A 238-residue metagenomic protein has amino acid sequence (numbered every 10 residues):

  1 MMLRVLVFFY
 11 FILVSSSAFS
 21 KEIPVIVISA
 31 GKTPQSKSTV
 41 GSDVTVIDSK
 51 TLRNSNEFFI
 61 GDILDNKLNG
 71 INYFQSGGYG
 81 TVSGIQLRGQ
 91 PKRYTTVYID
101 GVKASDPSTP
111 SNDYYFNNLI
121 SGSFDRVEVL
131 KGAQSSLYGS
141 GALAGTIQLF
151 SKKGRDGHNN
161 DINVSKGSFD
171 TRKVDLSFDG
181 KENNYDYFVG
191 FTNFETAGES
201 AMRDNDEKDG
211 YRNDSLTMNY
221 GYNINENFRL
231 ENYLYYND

Functional and structural regions predicted by a protein language model:
A18-S20: Boundary at the C-terminal end of the N-terminal hydrophobic targeting segment
V25-S55, G84, K92: N-terminal periplasmic "start-of-domain" segments of outer-membrane beta-barrel proteins
I60-L64, S83-Q86, T95-Y98, Y114-I120 (+3 more regions): N-terminal periplasmic accessory domains that precede and gate Gram-negative outer-membrane beta-barrel machines
G61, D65-K103, D125: Extracytoplasmic beta-strand/coil segments of soluble accessory domains associated with Gram-negative outer-membrane
G78, N117, G122, S140 (+3 more regions): Transmembrane beta-barrel outer-membrane domains
K103-K131: Short acidic/polar hinge/loop motifs at secondary-structure boundaries that mediate gating or recognition
S136, Q148, D156-G157, S165 (+1 more regions): Periplasmic-side early beta-strands and strand-to-turn transitions of outer-membrane beta-barrels
